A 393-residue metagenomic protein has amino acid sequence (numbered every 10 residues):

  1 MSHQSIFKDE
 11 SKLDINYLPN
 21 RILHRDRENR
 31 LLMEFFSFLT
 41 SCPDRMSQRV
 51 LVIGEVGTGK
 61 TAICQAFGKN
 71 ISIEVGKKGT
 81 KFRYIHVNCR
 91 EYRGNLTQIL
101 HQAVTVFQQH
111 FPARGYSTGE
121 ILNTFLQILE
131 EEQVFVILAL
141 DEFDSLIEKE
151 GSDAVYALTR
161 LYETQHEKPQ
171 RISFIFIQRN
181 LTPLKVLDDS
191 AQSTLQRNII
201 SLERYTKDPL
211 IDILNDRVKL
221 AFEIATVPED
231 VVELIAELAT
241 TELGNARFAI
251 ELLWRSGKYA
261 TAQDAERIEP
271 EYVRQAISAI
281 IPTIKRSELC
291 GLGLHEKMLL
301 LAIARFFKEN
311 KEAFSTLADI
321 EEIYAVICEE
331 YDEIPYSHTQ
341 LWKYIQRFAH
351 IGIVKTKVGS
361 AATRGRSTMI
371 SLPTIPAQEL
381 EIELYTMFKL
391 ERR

Functional and structural regions predicted by a protein language model:
M1-S47, N70-I73: A short, basic N-terminal segment
S2-D9, D14, D44, C64 (+7 more regions): Mid-core helix/loop region of P-loop NTP-binding domains shared across ATPases and GTPases
P43-G68: Walker A/P-loop nucleotide-binding motif
V50, E74-E91: Conserved catalytic segments around the Walker B and adjacent sensor/switch elements of P-loop NTPase domains
T240-A246, W254-R267, F307-N310, C328-E330 (+1 more regions): AAA+ ATPase "lid" subdomain C-terminal helix
Y259-I284: Conserved C-terminal helix/linker of AAA+ ATPases
P282-F314: Short alpha-helical segments that sit at the start of domains
F307-R393: Terminal-proximal interaction/regulatory segments of ATP-powered molecular machines
